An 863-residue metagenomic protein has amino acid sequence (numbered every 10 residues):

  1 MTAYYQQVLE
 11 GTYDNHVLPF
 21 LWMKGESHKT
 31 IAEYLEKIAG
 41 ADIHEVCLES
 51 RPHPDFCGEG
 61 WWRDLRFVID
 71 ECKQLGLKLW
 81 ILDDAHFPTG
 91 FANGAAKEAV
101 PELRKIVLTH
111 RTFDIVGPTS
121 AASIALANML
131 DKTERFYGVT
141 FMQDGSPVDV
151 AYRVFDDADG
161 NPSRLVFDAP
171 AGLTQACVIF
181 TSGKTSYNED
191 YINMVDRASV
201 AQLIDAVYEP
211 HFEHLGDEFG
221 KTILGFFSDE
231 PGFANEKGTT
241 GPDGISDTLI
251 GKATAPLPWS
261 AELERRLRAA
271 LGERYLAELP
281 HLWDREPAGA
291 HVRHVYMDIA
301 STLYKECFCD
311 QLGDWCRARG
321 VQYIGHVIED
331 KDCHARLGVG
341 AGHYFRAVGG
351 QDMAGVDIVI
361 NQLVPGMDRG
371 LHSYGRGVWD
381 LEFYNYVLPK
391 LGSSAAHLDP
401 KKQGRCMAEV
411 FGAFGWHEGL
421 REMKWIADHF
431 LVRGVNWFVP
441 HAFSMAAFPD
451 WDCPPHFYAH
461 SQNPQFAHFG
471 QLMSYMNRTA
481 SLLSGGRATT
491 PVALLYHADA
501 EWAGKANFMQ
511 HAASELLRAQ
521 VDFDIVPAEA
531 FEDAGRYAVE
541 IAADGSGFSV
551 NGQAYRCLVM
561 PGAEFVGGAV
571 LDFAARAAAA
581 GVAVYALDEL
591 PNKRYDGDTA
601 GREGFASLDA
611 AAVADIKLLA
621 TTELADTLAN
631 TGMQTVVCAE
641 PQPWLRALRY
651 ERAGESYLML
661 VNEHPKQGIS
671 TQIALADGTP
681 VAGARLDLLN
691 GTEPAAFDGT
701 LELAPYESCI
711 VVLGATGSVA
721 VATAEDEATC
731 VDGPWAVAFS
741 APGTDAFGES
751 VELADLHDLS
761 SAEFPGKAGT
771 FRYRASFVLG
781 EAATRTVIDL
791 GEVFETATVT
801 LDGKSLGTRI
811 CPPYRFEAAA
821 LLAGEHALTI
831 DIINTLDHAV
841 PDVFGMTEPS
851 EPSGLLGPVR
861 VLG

Functional and structural regions predicted by a protein language model:
Q7, Y13-W22, S27-E33, E45-R51 (+8 more regions): Carbohydrate-binding surfaces of carbohydrate-active enzymes
L48-V166, C177-A201: Acidic/aromatic-lined carbohydrate-recognition and catalytic surfaces of CAZymes acting on diverse glycans
K184-S186, G717-S718, I833-V840: Short acidic/polar inter-strand loop motif in beta-rich domains
S199-G225: An active-site-proximal structural segment forming one wall of the substrate-binding cleft that immediately precedes
F777-L779, A783-D802, R809-I810, L828-I832: Aromatic-lined ligand-binding clefts that engage carbohydrates, nucleic acids, or primary amines
E817, L822-G824: A glycine-anchored, Pro-Gly-centered beta-turn/N-cap motif
V840-G863: Exposed low-complexity, polar/acidic, P/S/T/G-rich flexible segments that act as propeptides, protease-susceptible
